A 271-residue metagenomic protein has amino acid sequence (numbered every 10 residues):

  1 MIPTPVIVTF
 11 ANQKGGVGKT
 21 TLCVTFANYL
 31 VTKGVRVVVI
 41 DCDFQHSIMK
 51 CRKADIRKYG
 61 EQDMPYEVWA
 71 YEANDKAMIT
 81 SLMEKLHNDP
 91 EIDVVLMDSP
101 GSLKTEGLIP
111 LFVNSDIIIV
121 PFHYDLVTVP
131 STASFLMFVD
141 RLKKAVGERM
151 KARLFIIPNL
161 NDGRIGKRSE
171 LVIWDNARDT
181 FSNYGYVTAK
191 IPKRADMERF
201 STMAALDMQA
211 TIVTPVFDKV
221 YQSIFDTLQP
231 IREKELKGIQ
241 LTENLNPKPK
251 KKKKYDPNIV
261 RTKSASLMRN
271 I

Functional and structural regions predicted by a protein language model:
I2-T4, A11-Q13, V17, N28-T105 (+1 more regions): P-loop/Walker-type NTP enzyme "switch/lid" segment
T21-L22: Hydrophobic positions on the alpha1 helix immediately C-terminal to the Walker A/P-loop
V39, M97, V120, I156-P158: Structural beta-sheet core signal
E106-L126: Inter-motif core of Ras-like GTPase G domains
T132-E148: Conserved C-terminal guanine-recognition region of P-loop GTPase G domains, centered on the G4
L160-D207: Beta-strand-loop-alpha "switch" segments that mediate conformational coupling across diverse proteins
A210-G238: Histidine-centered active-site loop/cap adjacent to the catalytic His in serine esterases/O-acetyl transfer systems
K252-I271: Long, low-complexity, intrinsically disordered segments
